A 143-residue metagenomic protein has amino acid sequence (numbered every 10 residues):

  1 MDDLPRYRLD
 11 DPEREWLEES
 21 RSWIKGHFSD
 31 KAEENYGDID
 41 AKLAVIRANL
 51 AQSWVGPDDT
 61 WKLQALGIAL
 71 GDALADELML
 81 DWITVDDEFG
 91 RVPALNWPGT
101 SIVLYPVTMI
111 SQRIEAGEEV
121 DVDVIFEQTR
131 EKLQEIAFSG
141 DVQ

Functional and structural regions predicted by a protein language model:
M1-T60: N-terminal low-complexity, intrinsically disordered segments
P5, P12, W16, E34 (+7 more regions): Short, flexible coil/linker segments at or flanking structured domains
R6, E15-L17, W23, A32 (+4 more regions): Domain-length accessory/inserted modules outside core catalytic folds
W16-S20, R47, G71-D72, G117 (+1 more regions): Residue-level signal for functionally critical sites in structured catalytic/ligand-binding pockets
W61-E115: Amphipathic protein-protein interaction modules
N96-Q143: A recognition module on extended beta-rich or small alphabeta surfaces enriched in W/G with H and D/E
